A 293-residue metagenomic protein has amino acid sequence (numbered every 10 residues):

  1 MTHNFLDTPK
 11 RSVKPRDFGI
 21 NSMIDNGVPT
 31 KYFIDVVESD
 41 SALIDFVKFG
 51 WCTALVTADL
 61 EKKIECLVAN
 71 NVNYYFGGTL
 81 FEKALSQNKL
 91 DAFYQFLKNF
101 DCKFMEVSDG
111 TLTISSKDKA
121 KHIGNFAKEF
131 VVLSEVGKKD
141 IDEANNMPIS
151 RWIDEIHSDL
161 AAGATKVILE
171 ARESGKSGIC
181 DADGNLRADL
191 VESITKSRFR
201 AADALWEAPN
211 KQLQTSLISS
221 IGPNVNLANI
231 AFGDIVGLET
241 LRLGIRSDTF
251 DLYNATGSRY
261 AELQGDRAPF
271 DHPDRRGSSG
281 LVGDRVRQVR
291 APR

Functional and structural regions predicted by a protein language model:
M1-I64: Conserved N-terminal beta1-alpha1 strand-loop-helix module at the mouth
T2-P9, S193-R293: C-terminal alpha-helical cap/extension of soluble enzyme domains
T8-G19, C66, N73-F76, G124-A144: N-terminal small/glycine-rich loop or linker at the start of catalytic domains across soluble metabolic enzymes
D17-K31, G50-A54, Y75-K89, V136-R151: Active-site mouth loops of central-metabolism enzymes
F18-D25, D45-F49, Y74-G78, M105-V107 (+4 more regions): Hydrophobic faces of well-ordered beta-strands that scaffold small-molecule active sites in alpha/beta enzyme cores
K31, A54-C66, K83-F93, G110-F130 (+3 more regions): Active-site-adjacent beta->alpha loops and helix N-cap segments on the catalytic face of soluble alpha/beta enzymes
D35, K89-Y94, M147-A161, N210-P223: Catalytic cores of alpha/beta
F100-S177: Conserved anion-binding
